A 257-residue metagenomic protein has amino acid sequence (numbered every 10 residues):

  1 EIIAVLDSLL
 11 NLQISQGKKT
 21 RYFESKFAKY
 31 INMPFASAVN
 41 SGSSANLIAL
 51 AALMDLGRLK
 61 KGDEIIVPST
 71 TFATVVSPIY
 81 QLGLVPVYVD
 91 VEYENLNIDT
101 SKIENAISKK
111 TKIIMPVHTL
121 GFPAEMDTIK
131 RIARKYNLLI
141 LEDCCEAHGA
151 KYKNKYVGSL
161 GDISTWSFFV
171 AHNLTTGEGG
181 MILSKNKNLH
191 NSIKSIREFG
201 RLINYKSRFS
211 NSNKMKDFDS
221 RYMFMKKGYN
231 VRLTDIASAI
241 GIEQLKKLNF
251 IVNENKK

Functional and structural regions predicted by a protein language model:
I3-Y22, R201: A glycine-/small-polar-enriched, mobile loop at the entrance of the PLP active site in fold-type I
Q13, G17-E64, P78-L82, Y88 (+1 more regions): Phosphate-binding glycine-rich loop
M54-T119, P123-K135, L139-C144, K151: PLP-dependent aminotransferase-like
I132-N137, K155-I163: Radical SAM/AdoMet-radical enzyme domain recognition
A147-K153, L160-K257: Active-site region of PLP-dependent enzymes
